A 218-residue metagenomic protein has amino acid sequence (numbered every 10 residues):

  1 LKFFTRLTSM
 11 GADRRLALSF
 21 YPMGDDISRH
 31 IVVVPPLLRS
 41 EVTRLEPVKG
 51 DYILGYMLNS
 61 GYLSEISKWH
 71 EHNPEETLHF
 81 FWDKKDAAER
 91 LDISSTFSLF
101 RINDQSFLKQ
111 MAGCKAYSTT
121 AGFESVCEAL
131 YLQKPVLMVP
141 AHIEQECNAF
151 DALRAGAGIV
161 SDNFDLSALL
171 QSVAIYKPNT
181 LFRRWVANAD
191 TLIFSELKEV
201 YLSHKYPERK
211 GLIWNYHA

Functional and structural regions predicted by a protein language model:
L1-V33: Active-site-proximal region of nucleotide-activated glycan assembly enzymes, centered on histidine/acidic-rich loops
A17-L18, L78-D83, L137: Short internal beta-strands
P35-G113: Donor-nucleotide binding loops and adjacent catalytic segments primarily of GT-B fold Leloir glycosyltransferases
R90-D92, P135-P178: Nucleotide-sugar donor-binding patch of glycosyltransferase catalytic domains
Q105-S106, A168, L192: Short acidic active-site motifs
K109-N148: A donor-sugar binding/catalytic signature common to diverse glycosyltransferases and related nucleotide-sugar
S172-A218: C-terminal amphipathic helix plus adjacent low-complexity, charged tail appended to glycosyltransferase catalytic
